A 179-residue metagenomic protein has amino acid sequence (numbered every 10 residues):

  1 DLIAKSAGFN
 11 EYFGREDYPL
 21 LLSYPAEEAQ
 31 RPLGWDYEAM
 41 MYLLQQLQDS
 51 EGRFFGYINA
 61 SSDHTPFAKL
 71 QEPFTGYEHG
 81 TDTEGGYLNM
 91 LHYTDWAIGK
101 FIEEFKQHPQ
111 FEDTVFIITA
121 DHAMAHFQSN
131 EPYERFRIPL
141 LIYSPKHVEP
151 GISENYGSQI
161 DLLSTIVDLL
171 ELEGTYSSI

Functional and structural regions predicted by a protein language model:
D1-I179: Solvent-exposed soluble domains appended to multi-pass membrane proteins
